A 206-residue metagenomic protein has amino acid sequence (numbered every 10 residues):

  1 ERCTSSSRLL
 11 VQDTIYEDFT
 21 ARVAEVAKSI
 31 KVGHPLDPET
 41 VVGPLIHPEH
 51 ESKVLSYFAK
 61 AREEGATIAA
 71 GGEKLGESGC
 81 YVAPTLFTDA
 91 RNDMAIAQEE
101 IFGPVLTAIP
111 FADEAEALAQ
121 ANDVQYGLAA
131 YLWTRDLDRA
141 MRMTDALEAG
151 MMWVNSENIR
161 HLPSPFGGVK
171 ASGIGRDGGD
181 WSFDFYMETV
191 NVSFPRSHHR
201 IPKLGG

Functional and structural regions predicted by a protein language model:
E1-R91, V154, I201-L204: ALDH superfamily catalytic-core signature
K31, F58, K74, Y81-G206: Conserved C-terminal structural/oligomerization subdomain of aldehyde/semialdehyde dehydrogenase
